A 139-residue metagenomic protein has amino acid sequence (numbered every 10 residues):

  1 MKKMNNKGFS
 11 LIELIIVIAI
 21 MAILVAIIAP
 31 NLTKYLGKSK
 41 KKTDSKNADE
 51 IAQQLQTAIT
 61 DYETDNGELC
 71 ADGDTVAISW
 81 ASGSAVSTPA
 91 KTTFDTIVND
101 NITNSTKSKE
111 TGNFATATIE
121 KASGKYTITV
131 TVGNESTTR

Functional and structural regions predicted by a protein language model:
M1-N5: Bacterial Sec-dependent N-terminal signal peptides
N6-L32: N-terminal single-pass transmembrane signal-anchor helix
M21, Y35, A58-D61: Short hydrophobic alpha-helical module
I28, Y35, L55: Conserved alpha-helical elements of the SDR catalytic core
L32-K41: Sec-dependent signal peptide cleavage junction
K40-D65: Membrane-proximal N-terminal amphipathic helix
Q56-R139: Periplasmic/extracellular, small/polar-rich flexible segments of pilin-like filament-forming proteins
